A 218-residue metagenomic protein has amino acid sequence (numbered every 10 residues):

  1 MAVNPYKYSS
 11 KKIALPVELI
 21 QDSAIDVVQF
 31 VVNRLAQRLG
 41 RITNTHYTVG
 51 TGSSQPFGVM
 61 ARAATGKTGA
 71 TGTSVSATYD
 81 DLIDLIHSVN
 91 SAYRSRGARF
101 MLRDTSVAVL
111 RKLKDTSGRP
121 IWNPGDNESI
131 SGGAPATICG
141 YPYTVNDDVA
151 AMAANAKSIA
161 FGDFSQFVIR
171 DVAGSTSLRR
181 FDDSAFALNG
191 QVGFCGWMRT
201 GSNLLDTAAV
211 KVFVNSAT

Functional and structural regions predicted by a protein language model:
M1-T218: Structured, hydrophobic secondary-structure cores that serve as assembly/anchoring elements
